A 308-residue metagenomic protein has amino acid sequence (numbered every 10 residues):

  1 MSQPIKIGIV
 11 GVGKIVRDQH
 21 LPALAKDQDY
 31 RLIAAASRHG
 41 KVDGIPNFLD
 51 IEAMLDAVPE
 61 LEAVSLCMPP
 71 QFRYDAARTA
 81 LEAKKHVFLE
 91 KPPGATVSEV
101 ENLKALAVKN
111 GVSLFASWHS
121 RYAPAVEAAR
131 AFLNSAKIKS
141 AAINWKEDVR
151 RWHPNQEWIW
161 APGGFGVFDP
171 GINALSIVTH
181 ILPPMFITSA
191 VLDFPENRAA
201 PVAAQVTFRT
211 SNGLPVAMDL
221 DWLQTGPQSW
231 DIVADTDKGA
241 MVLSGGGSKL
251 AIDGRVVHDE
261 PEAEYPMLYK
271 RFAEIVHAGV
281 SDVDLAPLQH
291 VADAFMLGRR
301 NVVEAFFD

Functional and structural regions predicted by a protein language model:
M1, A53, A63-L66, S211 (+1 more regions): C-terminal helix-rich "cap/oligomerization" subdomain common to oxidoreductases
M1-D43, D308: N-terminal Rossmann-like dinucleotide-binding module
I15, Q228, L243, H258-K270 (+1 more regions): Active-site loop of classical SDR/Rossmann-like NAD(P)-dependent oxidoreductases, centered on the catalytic Tyr-X3-Lys
I45-K104: Beta-loop-alpha module in the N-terminal Rossmann-like domain of NAD(P)-dependent dehydrogenases, especially those
L89-E90, L114-A116, L243: Hydrophobic residues in well-ordered beta-strands that form the structural core
N102-H119, K137-A141: Rossmann-fold dehydrogenase core element
S120-S189: Predominantly a Rossmann-like dinucleotide-binding segment in NAD(P)-dependent oxidoreductases
L175-G247, K270-I275, V280, M296-G298: Contiguous beta-strand/loop segments that form the cofactor/metal-binding neighborhood of enzyme cores
